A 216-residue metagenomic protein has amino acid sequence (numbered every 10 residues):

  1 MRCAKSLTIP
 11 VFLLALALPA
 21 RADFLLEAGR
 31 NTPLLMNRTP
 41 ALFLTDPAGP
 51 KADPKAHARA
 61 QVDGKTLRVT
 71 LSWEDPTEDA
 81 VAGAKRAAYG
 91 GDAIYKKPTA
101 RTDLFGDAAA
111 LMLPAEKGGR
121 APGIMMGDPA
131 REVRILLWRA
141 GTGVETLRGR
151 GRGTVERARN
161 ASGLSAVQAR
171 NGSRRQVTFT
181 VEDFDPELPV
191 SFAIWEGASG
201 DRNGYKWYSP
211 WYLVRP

Functional and structural regions predicted by a protein language model:
M1-I9: Bacterial N-terminal signal peptides that target proteins for export
T8-A17: Bacterial N-terminal signal peptides
A22-R38, K85-R139, D183-P216: Acidic/polar low-complexity flexible segments
A48-P54, R159-S162: Short linear interaction motifs
K51-A58, R68: Early extracytoplasmic/domain-onset interaction patches
A56-R59, G163-R170: Beta-strand-rich interaction surfaces with strong enrichment in secreted/lumenal proteins
T66-W73, R175-V181: Short, well-ordered beta-strand segments enriched in hydrophobic/aromatic residues
T70-A84, A110-L113: Long, hydrophobic/aromatic-enriched structural stretches that serve as scaffold segments
